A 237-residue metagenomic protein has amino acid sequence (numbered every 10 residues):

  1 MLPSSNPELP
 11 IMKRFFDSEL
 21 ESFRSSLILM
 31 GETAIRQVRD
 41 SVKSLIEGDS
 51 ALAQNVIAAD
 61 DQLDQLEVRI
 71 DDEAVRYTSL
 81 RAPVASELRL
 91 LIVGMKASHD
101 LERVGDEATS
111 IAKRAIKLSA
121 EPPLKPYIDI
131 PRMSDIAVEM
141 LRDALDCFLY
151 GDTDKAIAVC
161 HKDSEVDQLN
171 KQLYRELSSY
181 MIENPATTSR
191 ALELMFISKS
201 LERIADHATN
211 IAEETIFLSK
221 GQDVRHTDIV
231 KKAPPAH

Functional and structural regions predicted by a protein language model:
L2-H237: Cytosolic, long alpha-helical scaffolding segments
